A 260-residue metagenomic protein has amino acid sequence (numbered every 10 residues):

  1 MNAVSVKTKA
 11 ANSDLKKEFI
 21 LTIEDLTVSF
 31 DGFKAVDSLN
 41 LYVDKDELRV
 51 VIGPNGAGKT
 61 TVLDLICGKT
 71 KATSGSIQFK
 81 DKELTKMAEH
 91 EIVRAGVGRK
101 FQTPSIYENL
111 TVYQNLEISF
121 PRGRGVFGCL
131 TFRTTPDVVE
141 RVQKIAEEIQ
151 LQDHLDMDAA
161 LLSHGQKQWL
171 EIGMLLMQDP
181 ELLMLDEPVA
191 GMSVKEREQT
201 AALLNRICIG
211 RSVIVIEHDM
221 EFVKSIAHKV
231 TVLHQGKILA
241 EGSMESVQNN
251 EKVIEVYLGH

Functional and structural regions predicted by a protein language model:
I52-P54: The feature captures the beta-strand-to-loop junction immediately N-terminal to the Walker
C67: Helix-to-loop junction immediately C-terminal to a conserved catalytic motif
T85-K86, I145-S163: Conserved ABC nucleotide-binding domain
L130-H154, E181, A202: Conserved ABC ATPase "signature" region
L183-E187: Catalytic Walker B motif of ABC-type/P-loop ATPase nucleotide-binding domains
